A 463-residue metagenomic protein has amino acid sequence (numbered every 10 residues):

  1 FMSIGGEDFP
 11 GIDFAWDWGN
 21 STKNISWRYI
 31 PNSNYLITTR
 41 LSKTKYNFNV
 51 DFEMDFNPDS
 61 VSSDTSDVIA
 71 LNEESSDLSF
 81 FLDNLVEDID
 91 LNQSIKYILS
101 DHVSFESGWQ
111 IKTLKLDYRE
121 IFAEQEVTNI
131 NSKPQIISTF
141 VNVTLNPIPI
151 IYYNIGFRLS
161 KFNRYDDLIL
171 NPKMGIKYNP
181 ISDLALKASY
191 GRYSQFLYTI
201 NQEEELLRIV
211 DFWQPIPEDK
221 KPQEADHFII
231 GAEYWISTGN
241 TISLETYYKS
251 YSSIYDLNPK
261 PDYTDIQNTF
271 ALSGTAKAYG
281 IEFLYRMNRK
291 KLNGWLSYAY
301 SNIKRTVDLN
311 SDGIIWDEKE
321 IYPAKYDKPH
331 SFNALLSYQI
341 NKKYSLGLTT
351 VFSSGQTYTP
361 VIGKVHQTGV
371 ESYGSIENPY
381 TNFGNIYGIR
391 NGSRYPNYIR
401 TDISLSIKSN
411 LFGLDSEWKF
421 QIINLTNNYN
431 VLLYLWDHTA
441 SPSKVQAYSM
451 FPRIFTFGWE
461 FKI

Functional and structural regions predicted by a protein language model:
F1, D17-D166, N179, S243 (+2 more regions): Face-selective signature of the C-terminal outer-membrane beta-barrel domain
M2-G5, K115-D117, N163, D183-F228 (+4 more regions): Surface-exposed extracellular loop regions of Gram-negative outer-membrane beta-barrel proteins, predominantly
E7-I30, N84, S132, Y193-Y251 (+3 more regions): Outer-membrane beta-barrel signature, preferentially recognizing the C-terminal barrel domain of Gram-negative
S33-I37, H102-F105, I150-Y153, D183-L186 (+6 more regions): Repeated loop/turn-to-beta-strand initiation elements of outer-membrane beta-barrel proteins
T39-K45, S107-T113, I155-L159, A188-R192 (+5 more regions): Transmembrane beta-barrel strands of outer-membrane/channel proteins
L41-S42, V86, I98-E106, Q110 (+3 more regions): Structural signature of Gram-negative outer-membrane beta-barrels, strongest in the C-terminal barrel of TonB-dependent
I148, Y247-S250, A271-I362: Gram-negative outer-membrane beta-barrel transporters
K343, F352-T381, P396-D402, S406-I463: C-terminal beta-signal and adjacent terminal beta-strands/loops of Gram-negative outer-membrane beta-barrel proteins
